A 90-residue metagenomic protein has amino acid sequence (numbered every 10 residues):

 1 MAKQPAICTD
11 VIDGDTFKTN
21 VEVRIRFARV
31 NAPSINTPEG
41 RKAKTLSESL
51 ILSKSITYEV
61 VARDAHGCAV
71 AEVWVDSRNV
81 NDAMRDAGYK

Functional and structural regions predicted by a protein language model:
M1-K90: Small beta-barrel nucleic-acid-binding modules, primarily SNase/OB-fold domains and secondarily Tudor-like barrels
